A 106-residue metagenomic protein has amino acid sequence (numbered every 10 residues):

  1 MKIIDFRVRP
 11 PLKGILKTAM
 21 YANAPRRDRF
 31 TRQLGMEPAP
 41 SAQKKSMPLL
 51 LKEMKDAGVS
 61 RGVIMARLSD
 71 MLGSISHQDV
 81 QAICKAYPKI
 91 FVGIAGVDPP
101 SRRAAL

Functional and structural regions predicted by a protein language model:
M1-L106: Helix-coil boundary/capping segments in enzymes
